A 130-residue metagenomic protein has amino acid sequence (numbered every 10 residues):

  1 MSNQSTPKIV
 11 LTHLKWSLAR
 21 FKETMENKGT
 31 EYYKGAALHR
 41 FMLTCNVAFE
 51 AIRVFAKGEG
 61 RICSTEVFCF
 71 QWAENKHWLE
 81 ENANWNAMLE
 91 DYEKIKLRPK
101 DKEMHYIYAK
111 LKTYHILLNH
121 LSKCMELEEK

Functional and structural regions predicted by a protein language model:
M1-K130: Solvent-exposed interaction patches of small proteins and small membrane subunits
